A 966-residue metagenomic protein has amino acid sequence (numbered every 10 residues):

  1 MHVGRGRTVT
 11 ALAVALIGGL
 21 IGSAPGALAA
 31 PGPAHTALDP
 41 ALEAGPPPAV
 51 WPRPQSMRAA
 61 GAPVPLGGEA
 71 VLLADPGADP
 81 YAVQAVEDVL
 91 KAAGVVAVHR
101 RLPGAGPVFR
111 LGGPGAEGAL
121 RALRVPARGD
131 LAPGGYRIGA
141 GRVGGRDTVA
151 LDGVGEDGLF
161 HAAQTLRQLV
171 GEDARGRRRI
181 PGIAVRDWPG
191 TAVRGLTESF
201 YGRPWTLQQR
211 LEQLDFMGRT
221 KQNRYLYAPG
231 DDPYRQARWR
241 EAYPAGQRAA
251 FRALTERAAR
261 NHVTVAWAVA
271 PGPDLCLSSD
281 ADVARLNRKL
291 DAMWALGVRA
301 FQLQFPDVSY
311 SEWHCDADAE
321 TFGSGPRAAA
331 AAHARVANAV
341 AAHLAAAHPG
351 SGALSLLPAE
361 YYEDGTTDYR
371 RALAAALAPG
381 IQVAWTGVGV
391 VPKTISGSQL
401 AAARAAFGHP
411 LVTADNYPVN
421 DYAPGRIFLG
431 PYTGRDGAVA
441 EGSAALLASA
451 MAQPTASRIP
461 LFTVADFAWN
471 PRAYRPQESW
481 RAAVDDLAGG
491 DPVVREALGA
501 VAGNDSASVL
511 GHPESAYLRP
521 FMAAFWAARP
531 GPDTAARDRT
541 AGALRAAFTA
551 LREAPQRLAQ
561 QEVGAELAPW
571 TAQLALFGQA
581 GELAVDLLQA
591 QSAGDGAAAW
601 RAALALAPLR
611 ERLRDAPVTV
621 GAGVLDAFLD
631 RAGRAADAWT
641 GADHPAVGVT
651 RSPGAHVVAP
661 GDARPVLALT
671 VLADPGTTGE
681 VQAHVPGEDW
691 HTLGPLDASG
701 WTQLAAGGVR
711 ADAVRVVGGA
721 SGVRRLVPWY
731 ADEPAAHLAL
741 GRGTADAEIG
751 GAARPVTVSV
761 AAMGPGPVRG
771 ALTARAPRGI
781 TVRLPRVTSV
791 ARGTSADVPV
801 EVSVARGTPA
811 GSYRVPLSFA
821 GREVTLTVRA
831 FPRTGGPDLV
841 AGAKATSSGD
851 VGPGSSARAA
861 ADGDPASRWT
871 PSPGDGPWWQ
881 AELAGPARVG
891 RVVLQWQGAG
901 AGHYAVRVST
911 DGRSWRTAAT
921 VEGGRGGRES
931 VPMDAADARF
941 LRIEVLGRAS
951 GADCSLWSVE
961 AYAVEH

Functional and structural regions predicted by a protein language model:
H2-T10, G18, A30-G144, G176 (+1 more regions): Acidic, contiguous N-terminal accessory segments
G19-P40, F831-G835, E965-H966: C-terminal region of N-terminal signal peptides and the immediate post-cleavage residues of exported proteins
L131-K289, A295-R299: Feature activates predominantly on carbohydrate-active enzymes
G155, G171, A237, E241 (+2 more regions): Catalytic-core regions of glycoside hydrolase
P476-A646: C-terminal functional modules
A605-G679, A683-D689, A698-S699, A706 (+8 more regions): Disordered, acidic Ser/Thr/Pro-rich linker "stalks" and the adjacent N-terminal cap of the next globular domain
V716-S721, E944-G951: Short beta-strand-plus-loop segments that form exposed binding edges in beta-rich domains
S803-P809: Short, surface-exposed loop/turn segments at beta-strand-coil junctions that are enriched for proline with nearby
